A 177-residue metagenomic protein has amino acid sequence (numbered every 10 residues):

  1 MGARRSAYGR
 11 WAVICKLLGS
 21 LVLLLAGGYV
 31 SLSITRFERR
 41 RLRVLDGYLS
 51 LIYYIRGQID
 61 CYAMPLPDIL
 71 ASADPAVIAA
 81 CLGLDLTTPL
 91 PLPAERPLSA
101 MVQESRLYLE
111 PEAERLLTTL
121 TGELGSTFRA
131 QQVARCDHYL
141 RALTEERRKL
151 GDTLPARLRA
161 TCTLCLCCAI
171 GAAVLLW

Functional and structural regions predicted by a protein language model:
G2, A7-G9, E123-L166: Membrane-interface, cytosolic juxtamembrane amphipathic helix immediately N-terminal to a transmembrane helix, enriched
R10-C15, W177: Absolute protein N-terminus
I14-T87: Juxtamembrane/interface alpha-helical elements of multi-pass membrane proteins
C15, C61, C81, C136 (+1 more regions): Generic recognition of cysteine residues
S20-V30, L150-W177: Bilayer-spanning, highly hydrophobic alpha-helical transmembrane segments
Y48, A63-R129: Glycine- and small-hydrophobic-enriched helix-loop-helix hairpins
L49-R56, D60, T118-G125, D137 (+1 more regions): Regular secondary-structure segments
A76, L84, E145, L164-C165 (+1 more regions): Short alpha-helix boundary/capping motifs
